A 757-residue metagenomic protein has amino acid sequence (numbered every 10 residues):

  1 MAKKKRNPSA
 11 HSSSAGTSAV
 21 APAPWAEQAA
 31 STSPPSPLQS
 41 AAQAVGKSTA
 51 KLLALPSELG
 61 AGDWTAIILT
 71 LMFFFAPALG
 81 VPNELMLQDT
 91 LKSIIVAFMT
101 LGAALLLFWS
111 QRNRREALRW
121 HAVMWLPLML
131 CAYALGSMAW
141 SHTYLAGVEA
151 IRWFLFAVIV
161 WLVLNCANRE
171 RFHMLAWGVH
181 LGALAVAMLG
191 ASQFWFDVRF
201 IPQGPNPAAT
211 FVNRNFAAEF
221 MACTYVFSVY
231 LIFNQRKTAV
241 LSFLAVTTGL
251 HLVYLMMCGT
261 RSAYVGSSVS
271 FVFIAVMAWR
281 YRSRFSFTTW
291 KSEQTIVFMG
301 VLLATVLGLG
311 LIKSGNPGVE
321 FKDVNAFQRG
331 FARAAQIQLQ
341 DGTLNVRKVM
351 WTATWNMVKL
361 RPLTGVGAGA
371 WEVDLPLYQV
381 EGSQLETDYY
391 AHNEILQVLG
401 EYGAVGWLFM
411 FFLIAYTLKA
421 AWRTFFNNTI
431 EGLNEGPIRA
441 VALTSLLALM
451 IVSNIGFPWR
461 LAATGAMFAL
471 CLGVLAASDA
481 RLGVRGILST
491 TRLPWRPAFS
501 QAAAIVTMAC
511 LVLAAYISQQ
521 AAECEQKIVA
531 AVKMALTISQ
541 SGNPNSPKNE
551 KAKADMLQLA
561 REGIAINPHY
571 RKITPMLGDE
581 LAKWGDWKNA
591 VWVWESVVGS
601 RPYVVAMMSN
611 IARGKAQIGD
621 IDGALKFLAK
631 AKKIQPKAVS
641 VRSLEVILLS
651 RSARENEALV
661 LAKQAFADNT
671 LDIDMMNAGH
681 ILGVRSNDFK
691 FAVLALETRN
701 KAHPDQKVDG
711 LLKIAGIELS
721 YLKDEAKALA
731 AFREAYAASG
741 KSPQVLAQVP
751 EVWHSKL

Functional and structural regions predicted by a protein language model:
A2-K4, S9, A15-P37, A41-V81 (+11 more regions): Alpha-helical transmembrane segments of multi-pass inner-membrane proteins
A78-K92, S110-E116, H142: Short, hydrophobic transmembrane alpha-helix segments
N213, A335-D388, I395, Y402-F409: TM-adjacent membrane-interface loops and short helices in multi-pass inner/ER membrane proteins
L309-N325, R496-Q540: Hydrophobic alpha-helical transmembrane segments in integral membrane proteins
Y378, Q384, I517-K663, A667 (+1 more regions): Soluble catalytic regions of membrane-associated enzymes that act on cell-envelope and secretory-pathway components
Y570, V604, A638, D672 (+2 more regions): Residue-level recognition of tetratricopeptide repeat
I573, M607, S640-V641, D674-M675 (+2 more regions): TPR alpha-solenoid repeat register
G585, G619, A653, N687 (+2 more regions): Residue-level detector of the short coil/turn that links helix A to helix B within each tetratricopeptide repeat
